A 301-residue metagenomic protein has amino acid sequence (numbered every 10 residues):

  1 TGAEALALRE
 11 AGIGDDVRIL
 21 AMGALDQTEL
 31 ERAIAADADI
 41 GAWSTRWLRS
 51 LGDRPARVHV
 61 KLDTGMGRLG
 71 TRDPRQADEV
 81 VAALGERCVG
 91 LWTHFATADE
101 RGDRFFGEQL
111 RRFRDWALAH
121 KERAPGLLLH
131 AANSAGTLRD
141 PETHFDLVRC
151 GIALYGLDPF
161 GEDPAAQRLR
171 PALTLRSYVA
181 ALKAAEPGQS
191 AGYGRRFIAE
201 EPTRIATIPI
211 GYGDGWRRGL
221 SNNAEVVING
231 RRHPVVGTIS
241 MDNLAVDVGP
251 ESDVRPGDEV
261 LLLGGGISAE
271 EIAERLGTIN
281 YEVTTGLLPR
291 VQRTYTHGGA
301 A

Functional and structural regions predicted by a protein language model:
T1-A38, A42-L51, A56: N-terminal active-site wall of soluble small-molecule enzyme domains
A7-G14, F160-L169, N280: C-terminal helical cap(s) of enzyme catalytic domains, especially alpha/beta-barrels
L8, N133, G257: Divalent metal-coordination and catalytic microenvironments
E10-I13, A35, G85, R123 (+3 more regions): Alpha-helix termination/capping residues and helix-transition junctions
A21, C88, V179, V235-V236: A structural signal for short, hydrophobic beta-strand segments that form beta-sheets in beta-rich/all-beta domains
R49-R57, D63-P187, Y193, P250: Active-site loop/helix belt of alpha/beta enzymes
A184-A301: C-terminal accessory subdomain/extension
